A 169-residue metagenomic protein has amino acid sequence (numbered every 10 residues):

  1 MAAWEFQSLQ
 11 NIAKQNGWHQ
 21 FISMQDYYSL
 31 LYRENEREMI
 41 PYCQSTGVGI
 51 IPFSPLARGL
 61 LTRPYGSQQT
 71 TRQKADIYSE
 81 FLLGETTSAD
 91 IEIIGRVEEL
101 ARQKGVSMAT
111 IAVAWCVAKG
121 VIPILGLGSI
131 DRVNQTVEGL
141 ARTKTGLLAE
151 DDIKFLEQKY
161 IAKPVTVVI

Functional and structural regions predicted by a protein language model:
M1-E34, E38: Glycine/proline-rich, positively charged, aromatic-decorated active-site loop/lid region on the catalytic face
A2, Y28-Y32, S54-L61, W115 (+1 more regions): Glycine-rich beta-alpha junction loops
F6-L9, C43, V133-T136: Hydrophobic packing residues within well-ordered alpha-helices of enzyme cores
K14-Q20, G105, T145-L148: Short helix-capping segments at alpha-helix termini
H19-Q25, G49-I51, I122-I124: Structural preference for beta-strand elements that scaffold enzyme active sites
M24, C43, I50-F53, V97 (+3 more regions): Conserved, mostly hydrophobic/aromatic
N35-Q73, S107: Aromatic-lined glycan-binding groove of carbohydrate-active enzymes
P55, L83-T143: Conserved short secondary-structure transition element at the edge of the structured enzyme core that lines
